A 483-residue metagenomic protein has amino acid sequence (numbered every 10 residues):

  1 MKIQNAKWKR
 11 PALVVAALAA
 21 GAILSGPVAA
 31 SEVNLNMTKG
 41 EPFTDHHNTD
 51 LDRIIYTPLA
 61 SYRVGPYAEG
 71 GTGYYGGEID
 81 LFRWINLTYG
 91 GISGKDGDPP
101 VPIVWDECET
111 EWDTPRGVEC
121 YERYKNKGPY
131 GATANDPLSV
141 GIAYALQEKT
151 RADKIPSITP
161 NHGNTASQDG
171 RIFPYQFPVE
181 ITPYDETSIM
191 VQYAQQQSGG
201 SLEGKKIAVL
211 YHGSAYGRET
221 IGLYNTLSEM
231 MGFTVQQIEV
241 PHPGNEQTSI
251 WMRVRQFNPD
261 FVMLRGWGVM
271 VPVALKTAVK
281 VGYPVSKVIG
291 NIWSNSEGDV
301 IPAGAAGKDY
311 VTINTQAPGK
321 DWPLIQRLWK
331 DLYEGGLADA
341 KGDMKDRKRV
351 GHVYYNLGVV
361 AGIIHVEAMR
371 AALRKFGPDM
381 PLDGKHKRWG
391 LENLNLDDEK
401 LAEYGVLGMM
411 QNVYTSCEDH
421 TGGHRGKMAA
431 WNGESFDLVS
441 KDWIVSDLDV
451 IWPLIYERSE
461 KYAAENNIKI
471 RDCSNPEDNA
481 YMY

Functional and structural regions predicted by a protein language model:
I3-V15: Bacterial N-terminal signal peptides that target proteins for export
V15-I23: Bacterial N-terminal signal peptides
S31-L51, I55-Y56, E399-Y483: Solvent-exposed, acidic/polar segments of extracytosolic/periplasmic ligand-binding ectodomains
N34-H46, D52-I54, E69-G76, L87-G170 (+4 more regions): Beta-alpha junction/loop-to-helix N-cap segments that form part of ligand/metal-binding clefts
T110, I158-T159, N164-S167, P243 (+2 more regions): Venus flytrap/periplasmic-binding-protein-like
N164-A166, F173-G282, G319-L324: Extracellular/periplasmic Venus flytrap/periplasmic-binding protein
F173, A278-G362: Extracellular/periplasmic periplasmic-binding protein-like sensory domains
K341-Y355, V366-S440: Segments of small-molecule ligand-sensing domains
